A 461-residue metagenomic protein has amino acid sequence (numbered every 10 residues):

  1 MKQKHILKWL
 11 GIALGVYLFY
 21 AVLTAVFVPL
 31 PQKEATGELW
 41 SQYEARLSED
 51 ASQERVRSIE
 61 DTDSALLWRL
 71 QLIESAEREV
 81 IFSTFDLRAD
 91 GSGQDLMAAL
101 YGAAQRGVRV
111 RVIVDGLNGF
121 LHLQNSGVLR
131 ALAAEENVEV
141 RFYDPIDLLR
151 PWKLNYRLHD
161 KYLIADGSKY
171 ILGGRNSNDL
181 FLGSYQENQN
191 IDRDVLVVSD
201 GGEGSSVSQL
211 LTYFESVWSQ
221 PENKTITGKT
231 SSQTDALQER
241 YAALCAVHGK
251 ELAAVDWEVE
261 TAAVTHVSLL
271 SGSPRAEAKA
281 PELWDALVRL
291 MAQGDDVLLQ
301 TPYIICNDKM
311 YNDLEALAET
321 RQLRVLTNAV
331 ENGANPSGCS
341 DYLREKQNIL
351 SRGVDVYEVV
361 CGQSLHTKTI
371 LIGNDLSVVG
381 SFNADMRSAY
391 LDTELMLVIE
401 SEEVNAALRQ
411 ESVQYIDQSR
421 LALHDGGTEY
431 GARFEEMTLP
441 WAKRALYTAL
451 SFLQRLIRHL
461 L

Functional and structural regions predicted by a protein language model:
K2-V138, L148-L158, A165, K169-L461: Charged, low-complexity intrinsically disordered terminal segments
R141-Y143: Lumenal/extracellular "mature" regions of secretory-pathway glycan-modifying transferases
